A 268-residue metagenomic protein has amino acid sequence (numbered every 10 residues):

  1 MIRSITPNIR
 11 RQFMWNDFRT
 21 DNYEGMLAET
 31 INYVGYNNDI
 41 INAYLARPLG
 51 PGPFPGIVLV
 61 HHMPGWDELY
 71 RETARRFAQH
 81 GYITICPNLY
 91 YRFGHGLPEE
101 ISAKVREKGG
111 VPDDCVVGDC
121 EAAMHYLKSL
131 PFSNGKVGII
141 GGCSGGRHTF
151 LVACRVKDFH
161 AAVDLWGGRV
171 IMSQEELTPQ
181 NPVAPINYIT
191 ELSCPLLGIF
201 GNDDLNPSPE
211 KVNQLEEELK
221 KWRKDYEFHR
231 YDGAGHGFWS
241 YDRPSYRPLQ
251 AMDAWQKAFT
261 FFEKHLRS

Functional and structural regions predicted by a protein language model:
M1-S268: N-terminal cap/leader regions of alpha/beta-hydrolase-fold enzymes, predominantly small-molecule hydrolases
